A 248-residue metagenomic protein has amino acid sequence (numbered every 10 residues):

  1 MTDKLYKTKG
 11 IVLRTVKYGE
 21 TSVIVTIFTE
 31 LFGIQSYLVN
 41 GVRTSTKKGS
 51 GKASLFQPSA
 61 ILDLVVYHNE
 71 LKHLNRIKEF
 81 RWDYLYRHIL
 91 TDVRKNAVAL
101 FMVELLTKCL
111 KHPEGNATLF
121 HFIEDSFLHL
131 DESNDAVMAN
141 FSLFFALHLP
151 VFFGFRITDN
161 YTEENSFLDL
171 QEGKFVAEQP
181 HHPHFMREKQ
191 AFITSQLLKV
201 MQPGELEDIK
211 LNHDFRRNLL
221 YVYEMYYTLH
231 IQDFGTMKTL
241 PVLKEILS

Functional and structural regions predicted by a protein language model:
M1-S248: Non-catalytic alpha-helical scaffolds and adjoining flexible linkers that form interface surfaces for assembly
